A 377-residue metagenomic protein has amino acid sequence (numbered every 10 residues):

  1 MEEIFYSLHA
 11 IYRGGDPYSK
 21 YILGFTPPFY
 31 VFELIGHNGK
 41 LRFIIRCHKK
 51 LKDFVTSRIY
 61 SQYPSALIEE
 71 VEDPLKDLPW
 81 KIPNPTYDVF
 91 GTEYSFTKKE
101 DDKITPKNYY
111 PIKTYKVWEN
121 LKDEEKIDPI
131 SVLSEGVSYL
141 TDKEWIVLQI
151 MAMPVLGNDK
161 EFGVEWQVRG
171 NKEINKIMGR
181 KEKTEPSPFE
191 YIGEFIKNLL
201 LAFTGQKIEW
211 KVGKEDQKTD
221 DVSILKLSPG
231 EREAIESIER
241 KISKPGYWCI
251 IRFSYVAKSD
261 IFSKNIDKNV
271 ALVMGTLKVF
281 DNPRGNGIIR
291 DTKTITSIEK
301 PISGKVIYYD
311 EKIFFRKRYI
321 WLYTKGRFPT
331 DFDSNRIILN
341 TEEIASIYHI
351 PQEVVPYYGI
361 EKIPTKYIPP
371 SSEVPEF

Functional and structural regions predicted by a protein language model:
M1-F377: Extended, folded cores of ATP/NTP-driven motor/assembly subunits in large transport and secretion machines
